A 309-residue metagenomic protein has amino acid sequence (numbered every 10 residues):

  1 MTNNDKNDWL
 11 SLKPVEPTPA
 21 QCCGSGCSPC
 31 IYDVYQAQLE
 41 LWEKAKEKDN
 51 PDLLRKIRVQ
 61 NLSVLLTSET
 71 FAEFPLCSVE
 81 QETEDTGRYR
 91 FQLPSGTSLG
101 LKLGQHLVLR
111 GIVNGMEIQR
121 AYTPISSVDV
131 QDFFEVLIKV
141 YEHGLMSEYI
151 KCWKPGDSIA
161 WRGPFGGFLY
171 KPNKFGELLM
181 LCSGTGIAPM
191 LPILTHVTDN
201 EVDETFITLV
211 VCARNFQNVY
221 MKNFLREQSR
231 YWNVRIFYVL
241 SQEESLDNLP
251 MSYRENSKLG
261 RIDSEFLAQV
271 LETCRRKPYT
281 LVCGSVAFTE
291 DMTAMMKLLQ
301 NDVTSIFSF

Functional and structural regions predicted by a protein language model:
T2-G26, C30, V210-F309: Reductase modules of NAD(P)H-dependent flavoproteins
S28-K48: Iron-sulfur (Fe-S) cluster-binding segments and ferredoxin-like electron-carrier domains, especially [2Fe-2S]
E43-Q60: Short microdomains enriched in Cys/His and/or Lys/Arg
N61-S158, L169, G176, A213-N215 (+2 more regions): Ferredoxin-reductase
G104, G186, S285: Short, conserved phosphate/pyrophosphate- and ester-handling motifs at nucleotide-, phospho-/glycolipid
F175, D199-F206: Conserved S-adenosyl-L-methionine
E177-L179, T208, Y279: Structural motif
I187-E201: Histidine-anchored nucleotide/phosphate-binding helix
